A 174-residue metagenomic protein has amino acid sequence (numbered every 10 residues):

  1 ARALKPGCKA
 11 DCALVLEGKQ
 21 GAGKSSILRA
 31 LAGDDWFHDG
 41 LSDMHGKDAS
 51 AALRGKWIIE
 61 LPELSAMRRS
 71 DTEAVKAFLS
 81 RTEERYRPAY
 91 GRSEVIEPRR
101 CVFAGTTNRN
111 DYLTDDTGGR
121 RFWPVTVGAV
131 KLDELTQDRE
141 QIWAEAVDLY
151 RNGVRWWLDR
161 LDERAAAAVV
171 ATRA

Functional and structural regions predicted by a protein language model:
A1-G55: P-loop NTPase catalytic core of nucleic-acid-dependent motor ATPases
D48-R54, R87-T106: AAA+/SF3 P-loop NTPase mechanochemical coupling elements
G55-W57, R99-V102, T117-W123: Short glycine-/polar-rich loops that comprise or flank the Walker A/P-loop and associated switch/sensor motifs
W57-S80, R109-G119: Conserved AAA+/SF3 P-loop NTPase catalytic/coupling segment centered on the Walker-B
T72-V95: Conserved catalytic/switch belt of AAA+ P-loop NTPases
A77-F78, G128, E140-G153: Conserved AAA+ ATPase "sensor/coupling" helix adjacent to the nucleotide-binding pocket
L113-L132: A short helix-turn-beta junction within AAA+ P-loop NTPase domains corresponding to the substrate/partner-engaging
V154-A174: DNA transaction DNA-binding modules
